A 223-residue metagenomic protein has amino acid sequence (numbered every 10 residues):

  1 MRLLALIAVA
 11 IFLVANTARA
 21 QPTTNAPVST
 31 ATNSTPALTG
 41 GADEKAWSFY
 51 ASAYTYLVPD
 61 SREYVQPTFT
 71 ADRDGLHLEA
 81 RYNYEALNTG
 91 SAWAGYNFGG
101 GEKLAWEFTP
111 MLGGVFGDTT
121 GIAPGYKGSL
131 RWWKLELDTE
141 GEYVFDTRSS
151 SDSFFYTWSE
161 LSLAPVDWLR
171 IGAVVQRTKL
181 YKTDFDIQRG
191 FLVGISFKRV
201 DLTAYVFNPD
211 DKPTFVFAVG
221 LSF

Functional and structural regions predicted by a protein language model:
M1-K45: Cleavable N-terminal export/targeting peptides
A31, T35-A37, S48-R62, T70 (+5 more regions): Outer-membrane beta-barrel transmembrane domain signature
E79: N-terminal carbohydrate-binding/catalytic regions of secreted carbohydrate-active enzymes
S91: Conserved beta-strand in the GNAT
F108: Short Lys/Arg-enriched helix C-cap and helix-to-coil transition segments that create basic nucleic-acid-contact patches
M111-V115: Extended, low-complexity, charged alpha-helical tracts that assemble into coiled-coils or amphipathic helices used
